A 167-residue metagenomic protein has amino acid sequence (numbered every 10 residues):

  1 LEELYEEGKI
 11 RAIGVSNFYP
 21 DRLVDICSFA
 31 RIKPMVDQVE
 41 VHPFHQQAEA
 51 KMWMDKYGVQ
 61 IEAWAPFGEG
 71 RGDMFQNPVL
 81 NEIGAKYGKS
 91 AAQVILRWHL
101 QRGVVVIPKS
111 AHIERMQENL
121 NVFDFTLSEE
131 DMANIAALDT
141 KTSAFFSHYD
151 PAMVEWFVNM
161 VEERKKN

Functional and structural regions predicted by a protein language model:
L1-N167: Beta/alpha (TIM)-barrel catalytic core signal, keyed to glycine-rich beta->alpha loops juxtaposed to Asp/Glu that bind
